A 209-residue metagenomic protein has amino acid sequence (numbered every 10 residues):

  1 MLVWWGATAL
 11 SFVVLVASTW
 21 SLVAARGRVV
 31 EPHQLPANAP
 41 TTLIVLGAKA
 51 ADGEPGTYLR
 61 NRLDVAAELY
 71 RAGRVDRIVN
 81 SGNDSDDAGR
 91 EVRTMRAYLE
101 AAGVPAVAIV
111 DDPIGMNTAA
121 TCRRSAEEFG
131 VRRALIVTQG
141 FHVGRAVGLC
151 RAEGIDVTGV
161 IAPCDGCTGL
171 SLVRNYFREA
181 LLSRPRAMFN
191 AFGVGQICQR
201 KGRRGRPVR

Functional and structural regions predicted by a protein language model:
M1-N38, Q199-R209: N-terminal membrane-anchoring alpha-helices
G6, I114-C122, H142-C150, F192-R209: Electropositive, surface-exposed helix/loop patches at the edges of structured domains that serve as adaptable
V14-S21, I44, P185-F192: Residue-level signal for alpha-helical transmembrane segments in multi-pass membrane proteins
W20-F177: A structural signal for short, hydrophobic/glycine-enriched beta-strand patches
D86-E91, T158, A180-A187, R203-V208: A general structural signal for short secondary-structure boundary/capping elements
G169-Q199: A transmembrane-helix-recognition feature enriched in membrane-embedded lipid enzymes and envelope glyco-/phospholipid
